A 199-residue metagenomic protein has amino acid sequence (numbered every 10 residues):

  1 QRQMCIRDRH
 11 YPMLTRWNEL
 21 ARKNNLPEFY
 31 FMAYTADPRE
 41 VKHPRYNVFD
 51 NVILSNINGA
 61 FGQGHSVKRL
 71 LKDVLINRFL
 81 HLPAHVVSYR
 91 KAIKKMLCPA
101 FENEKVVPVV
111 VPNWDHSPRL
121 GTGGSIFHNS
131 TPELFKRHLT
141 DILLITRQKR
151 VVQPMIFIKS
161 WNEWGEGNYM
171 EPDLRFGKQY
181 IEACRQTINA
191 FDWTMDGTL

Functional and structural regions predicted by a protein language model:
Q1-I6: Short, small-residue-biased leader/transition segments that mark boundaries at the very start of proteins
R7-K23, N189: Extracellular zinc-dependent metalloprotease catalytic-domain scaffold
R7-R9, F61, G165: Short acidic, S/G/P-rich loop/turn micro-motifs used as interaction or catalytic elements
R9-P12, I126-R137, P172-Q179: Alpha-helix N-cap and loop-to-helix initiation/capping positions
M13, Y89-M96, F135-I145, Y180: Alpha-helical packing segments of well-folded alpha/beta enzyme cores
R16-P132: Aromatic-lined glycan-binding groove of carbohydrate-active enzymes
V107, S130-P172, T194-G197: Substrate-binding cleft of secreted/luminal carbohydrate-active enzymes
G167-L199: Aromatic-rich peripheral "rim/lid" segments of glycoside hydrolase catalytic domains that contact and position glycan
